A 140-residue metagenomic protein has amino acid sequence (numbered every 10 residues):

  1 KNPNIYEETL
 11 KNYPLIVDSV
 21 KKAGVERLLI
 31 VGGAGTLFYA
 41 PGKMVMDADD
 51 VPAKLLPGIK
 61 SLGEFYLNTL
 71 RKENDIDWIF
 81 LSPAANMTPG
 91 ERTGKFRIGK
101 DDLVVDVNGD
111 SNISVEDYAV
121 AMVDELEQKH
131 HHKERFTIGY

Functional and structural regions predicted by a protein language model:
K1-A23, H130: NAD(P)H-binding glycine-rich loop region in Rossmannoid oxidoreductase-like domains and their noncatalytic homologs
V25-E26, D101-Y140: Mid/C-terminal beta-alpha module of Rossmann-like enzyme folds, strongest in SDR-family dehydrogenases/epimerases
L28-A34, L81-P83: SDR active-site strand-loop-helix element
A34-A40, N86-G90: Conserved catalytic-site region of short-chain dehydrogenase/reductase
L37-D50, K95-K100: Active-site "gating" loop of Rossmann-like NAD(P)-dependent oxidoreductase/epimerase domains
V45-E73: Catalytic helix-loop patch of NAD(P)-dependent Rossmann-fold dehydrogenases
L67-P89: Conserved beta-loop-beta element that borders a ligand/cofactor-binding pocket
T88-V105: NAD(P)-dependent short-chain dehydrogenase/reductase
